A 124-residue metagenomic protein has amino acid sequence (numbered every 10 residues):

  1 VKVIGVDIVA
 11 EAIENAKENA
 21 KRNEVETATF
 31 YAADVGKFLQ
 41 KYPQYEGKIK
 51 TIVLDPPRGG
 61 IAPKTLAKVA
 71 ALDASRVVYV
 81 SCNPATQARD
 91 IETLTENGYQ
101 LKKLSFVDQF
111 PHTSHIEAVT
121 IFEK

Functional and structural regions predicted by a protein language model:
V1-K124: Rossmann-like S-adenosyl-L-methionine
